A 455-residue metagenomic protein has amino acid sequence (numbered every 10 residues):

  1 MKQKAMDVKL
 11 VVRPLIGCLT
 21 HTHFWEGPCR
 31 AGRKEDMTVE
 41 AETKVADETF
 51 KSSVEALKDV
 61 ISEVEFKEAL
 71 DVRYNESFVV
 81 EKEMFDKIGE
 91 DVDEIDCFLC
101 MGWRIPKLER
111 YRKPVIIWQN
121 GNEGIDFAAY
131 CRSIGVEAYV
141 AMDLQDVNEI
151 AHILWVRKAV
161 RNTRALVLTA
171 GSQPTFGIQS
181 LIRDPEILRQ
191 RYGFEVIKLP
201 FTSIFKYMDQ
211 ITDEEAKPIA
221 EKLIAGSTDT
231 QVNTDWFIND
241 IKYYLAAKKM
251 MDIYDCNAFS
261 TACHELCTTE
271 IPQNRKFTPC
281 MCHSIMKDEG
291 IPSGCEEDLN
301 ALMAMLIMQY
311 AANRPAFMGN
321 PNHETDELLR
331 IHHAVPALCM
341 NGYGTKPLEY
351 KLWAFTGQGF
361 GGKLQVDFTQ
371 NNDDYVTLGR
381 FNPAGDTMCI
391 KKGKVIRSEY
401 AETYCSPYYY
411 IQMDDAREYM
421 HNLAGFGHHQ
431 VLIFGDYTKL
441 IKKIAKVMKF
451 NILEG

Functional and structural regions predicted by a protein language model:
K2-V72, Q179-T228: N-terminal glycine-rich anion-binding loop in soluble enzyme alpha/beta folds
C29, R33, G124-A128, L338: Compact, glycine/acidic-enriched structural inserts
F66-R110, T212-Y254: N-terminal small/polar loop signature for handling phosphorylated ligands or for N-terminal nucleophile
E68-A69, V196-L199, A262, R314-N322 (+1 more regions): Flexible, glycine/charged-enriched surface loops at secondary-structure junctions
K82-A151: Well-ordered mid-protein domain cores that form the structural environment of catalytic cofactors
E123-R314: Conserved, well-structured core segments that form the ligand-binding/active-site neighborhood of functional domains
K287-Y400: C-terminal catalytic subdomain
F360-G455: Extended hydrophobic packing segments that form well-structured cores
